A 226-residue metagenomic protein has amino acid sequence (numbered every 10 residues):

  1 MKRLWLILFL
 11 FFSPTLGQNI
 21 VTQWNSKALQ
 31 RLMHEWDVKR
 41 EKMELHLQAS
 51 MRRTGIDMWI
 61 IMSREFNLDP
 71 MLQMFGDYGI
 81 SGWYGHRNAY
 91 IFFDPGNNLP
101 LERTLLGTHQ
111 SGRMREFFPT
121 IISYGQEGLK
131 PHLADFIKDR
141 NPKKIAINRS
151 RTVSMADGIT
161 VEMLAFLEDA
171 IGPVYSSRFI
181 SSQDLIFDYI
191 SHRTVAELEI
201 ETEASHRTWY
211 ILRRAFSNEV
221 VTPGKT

Functional and structural regions predicted by a protein language model:
L4-S13: Sec-dependent N-terminal signal peptides
Q18-T226: A composition/biophysics-driven feature that prefers long, compositionally simple stretches
